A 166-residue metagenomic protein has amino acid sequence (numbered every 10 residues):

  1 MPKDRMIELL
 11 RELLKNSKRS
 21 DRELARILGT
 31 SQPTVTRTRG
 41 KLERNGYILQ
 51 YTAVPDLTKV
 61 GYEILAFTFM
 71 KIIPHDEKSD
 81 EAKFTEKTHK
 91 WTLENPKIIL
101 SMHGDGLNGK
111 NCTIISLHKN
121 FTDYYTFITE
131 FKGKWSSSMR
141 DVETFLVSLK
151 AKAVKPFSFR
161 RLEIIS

Functional and structural regions predicted by a protein language model:
M1-S166: A compositional/biophysical signature of low hydrophobicity enriched in polar/charged and small residues
